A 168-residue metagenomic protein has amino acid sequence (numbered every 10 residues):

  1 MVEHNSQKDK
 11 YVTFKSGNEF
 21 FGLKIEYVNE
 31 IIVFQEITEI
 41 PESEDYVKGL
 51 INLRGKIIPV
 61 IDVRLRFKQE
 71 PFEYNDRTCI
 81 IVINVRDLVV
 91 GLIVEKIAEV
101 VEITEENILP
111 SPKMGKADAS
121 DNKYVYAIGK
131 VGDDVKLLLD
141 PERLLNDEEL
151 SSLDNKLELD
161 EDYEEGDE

Functional and structural regions predicted by a protein language model:
M1-E168: An acidic, low-aromatic, low-complexity terminal/linker signal
